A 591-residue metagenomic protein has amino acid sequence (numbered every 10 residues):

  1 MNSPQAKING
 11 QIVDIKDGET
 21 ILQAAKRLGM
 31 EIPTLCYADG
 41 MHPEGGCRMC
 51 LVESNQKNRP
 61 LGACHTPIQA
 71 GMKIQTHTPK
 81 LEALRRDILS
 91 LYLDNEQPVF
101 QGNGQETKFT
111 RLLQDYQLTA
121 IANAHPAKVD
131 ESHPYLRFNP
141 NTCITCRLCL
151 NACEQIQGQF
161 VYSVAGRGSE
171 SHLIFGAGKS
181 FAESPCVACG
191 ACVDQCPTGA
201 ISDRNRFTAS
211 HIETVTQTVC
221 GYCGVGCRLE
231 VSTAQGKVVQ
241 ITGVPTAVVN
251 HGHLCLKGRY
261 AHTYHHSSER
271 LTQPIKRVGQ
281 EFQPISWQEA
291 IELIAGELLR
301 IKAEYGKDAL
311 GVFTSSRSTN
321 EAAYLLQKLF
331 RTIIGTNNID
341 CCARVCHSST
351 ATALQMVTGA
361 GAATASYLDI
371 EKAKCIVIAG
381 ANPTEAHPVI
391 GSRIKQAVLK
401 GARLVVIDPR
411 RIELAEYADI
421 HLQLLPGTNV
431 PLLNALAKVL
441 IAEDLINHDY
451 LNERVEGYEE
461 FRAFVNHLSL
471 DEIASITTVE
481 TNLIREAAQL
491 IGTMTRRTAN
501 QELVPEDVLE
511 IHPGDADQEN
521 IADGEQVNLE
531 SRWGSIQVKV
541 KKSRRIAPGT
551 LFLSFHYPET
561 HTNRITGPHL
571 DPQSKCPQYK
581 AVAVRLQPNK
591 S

Functional and structural regions predicted by a protein language model:
N2-D14, G18, S54-Q56, G71-N95 (+4 more regions): N-terminal export/assembly segments and adjacent metallocofactor-ligating motifs of anaerobic energy-metabolism
I12-A70, P79-L84: N-terminal cofactor/phosphate-binding cores enriched in small/glycine residues, especially glycine-rich loops such as
V13, P60-G62, V239, G534-V538: Short beta-strand segments
R27, I68-T76, N250-G252, R545-S554: Short, surface-exposed linear segments at secondary-structure transitions and domain or protein termini
E44, Y367, A516-N520: Short, surface-exposed secondary-structure edge patches
L436, E456-G492: Active-site phosphate/pyrophosphate-binding segments
L440-F464: Phosphate/pyrophosphate-binding active-site segments
R496-E510, G514-S591: Long, contiguous, secondary-structure-rich segments that constitute the structural scaffold of globular domains
